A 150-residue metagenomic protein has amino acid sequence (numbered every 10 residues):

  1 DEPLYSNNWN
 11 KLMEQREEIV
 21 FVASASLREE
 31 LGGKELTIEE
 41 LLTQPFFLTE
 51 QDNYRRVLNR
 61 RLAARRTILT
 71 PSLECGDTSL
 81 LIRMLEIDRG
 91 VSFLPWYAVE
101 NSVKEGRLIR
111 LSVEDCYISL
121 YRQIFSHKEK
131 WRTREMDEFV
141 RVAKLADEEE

Functional and structural regions predicted by a protein language model:
D1-Q44, N53, A98: Acidic, Gly/Pro-rich loop/turn segments at junctions of secondary structure
N10-V20, E105-S119: Short beta-strand->loop
L12, E39, I82-R83, D137: Alpha-helical segments flanking ligand/cofactor-binding loops in enzyme cores
E29-L31, T43-R65, R132-R134, V140 (+1 more regions): Secondary-structure junction motif
Y54, N59-L111: Hydrophobic hinge/microswitch elements
I109-E150: A late-sequence structural motif
